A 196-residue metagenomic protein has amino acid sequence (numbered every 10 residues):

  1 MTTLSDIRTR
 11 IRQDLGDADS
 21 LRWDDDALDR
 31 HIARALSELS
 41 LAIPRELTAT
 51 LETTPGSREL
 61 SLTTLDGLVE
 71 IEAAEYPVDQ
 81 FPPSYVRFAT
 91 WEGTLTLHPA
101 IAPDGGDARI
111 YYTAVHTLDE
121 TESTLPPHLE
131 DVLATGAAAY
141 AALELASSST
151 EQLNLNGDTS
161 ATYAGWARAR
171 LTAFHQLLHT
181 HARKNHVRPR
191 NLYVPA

Functional and structural regions predicted by a protein language model:
M1-R10, A27-L41, F81-A196: Internal mixed-charge
R8-A18: DNA-recognition alpha helix
A35-S37, L41-S57: Extracellular ectodomain segments of secreted/surface proteins
A49-L65, D119-P127, L155-G157: Surface-exposed ligand/attachment interfaces on beta-rich extracellular proteins
P55, T64-G67, T90, P103: A generic structural signal for short, non-catalytic loop/turn and secondary-structure boundary residues
S61-F81: Solvent-exposed beta-hairpin/edge-strand motifs
